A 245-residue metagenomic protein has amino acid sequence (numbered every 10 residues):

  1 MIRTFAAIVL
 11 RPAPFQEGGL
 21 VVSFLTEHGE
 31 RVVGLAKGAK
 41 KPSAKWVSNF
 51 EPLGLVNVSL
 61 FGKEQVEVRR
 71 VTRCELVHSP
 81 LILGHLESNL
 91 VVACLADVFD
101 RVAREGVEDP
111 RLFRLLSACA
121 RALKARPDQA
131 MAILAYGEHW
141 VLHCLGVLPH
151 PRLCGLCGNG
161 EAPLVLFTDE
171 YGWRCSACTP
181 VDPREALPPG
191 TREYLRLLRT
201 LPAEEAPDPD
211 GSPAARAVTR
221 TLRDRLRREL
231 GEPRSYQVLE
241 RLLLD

Functional and structural regions predicted by a protein language model:
M1-D245: Non-catalytic alpha-helical scaffolds and adjoining flexible linkers that form interface surfaces for assembly
